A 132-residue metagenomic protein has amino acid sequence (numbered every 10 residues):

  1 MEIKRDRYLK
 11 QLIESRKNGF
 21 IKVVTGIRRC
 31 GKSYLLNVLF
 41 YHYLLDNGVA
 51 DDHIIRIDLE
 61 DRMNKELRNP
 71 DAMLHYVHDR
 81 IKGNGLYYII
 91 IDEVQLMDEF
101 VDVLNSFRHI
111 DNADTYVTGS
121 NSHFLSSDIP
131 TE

Functional and structural regions predicted by a protein language model:
M1-E132: Phosphate-binding site recognition
